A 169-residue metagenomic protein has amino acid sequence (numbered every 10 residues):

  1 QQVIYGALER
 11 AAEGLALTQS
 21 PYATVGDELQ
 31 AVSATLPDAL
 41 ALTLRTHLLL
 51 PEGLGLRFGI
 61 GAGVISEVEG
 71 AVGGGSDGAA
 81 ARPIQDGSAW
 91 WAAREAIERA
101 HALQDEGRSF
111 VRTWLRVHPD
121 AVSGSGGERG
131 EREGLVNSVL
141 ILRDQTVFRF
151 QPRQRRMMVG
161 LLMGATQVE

Functional and structural regions predicted by a protein language model:
Q1-E169: Regulatory and interdomain segments flanking nucleotide-handling catalytic cores in signaling/defense enzymes
